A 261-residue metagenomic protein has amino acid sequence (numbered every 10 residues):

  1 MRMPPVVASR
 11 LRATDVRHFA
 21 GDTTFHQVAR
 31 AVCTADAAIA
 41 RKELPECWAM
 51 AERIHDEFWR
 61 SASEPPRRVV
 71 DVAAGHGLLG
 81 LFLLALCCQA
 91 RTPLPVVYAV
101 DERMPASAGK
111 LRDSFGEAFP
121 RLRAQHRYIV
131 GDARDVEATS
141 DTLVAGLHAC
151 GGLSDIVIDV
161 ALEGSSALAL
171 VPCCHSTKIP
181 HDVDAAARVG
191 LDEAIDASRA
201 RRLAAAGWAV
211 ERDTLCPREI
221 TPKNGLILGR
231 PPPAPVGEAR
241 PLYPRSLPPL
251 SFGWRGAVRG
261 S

Functional and structural regions predicted by a protein language model:
M1-S261: Class I S-adenosyl-L-methionine
